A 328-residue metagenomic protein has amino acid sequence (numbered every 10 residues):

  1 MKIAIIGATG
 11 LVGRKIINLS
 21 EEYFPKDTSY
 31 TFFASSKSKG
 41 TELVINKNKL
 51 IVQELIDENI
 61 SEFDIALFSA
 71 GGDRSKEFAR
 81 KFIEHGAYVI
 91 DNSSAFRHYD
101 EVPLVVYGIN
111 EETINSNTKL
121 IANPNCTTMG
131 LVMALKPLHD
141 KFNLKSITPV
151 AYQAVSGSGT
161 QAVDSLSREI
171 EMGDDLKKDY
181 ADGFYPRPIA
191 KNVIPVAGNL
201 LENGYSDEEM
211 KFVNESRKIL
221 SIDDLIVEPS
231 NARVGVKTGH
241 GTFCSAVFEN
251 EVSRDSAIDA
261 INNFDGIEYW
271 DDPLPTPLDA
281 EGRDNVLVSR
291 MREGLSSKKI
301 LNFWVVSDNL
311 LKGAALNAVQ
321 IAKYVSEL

Functional and structural regions predicted by a protein language model:
M1-I189, I226, T276, A280 (+5 more regions): N-terminal Rossmann-like NAD(P) cofactor-binding subdomain of oxidoreductases, focused on the glycine-rich
I17, V213-R217, I258, N262: Generic solvent-exposed, charged/amphipathic alpha-helical segments that serve as macromolecular interface scaffolds
S36-S38, C126-T127, A151-S158, V193-L200 (+2 more regions): Glycine-rich beta-alpha junction loops
I121-G130, G204-V213, L310-N317: A glycine-rich, Thr/Ser-enriched phosphate-binding loop motif common to dinucleotide/cofactor-binding enzymes
P186, A190-V236: Oxyanion-binding "anion nests"
L225-L328: C-terminal active-site/capping subdomain that shapes the small-molecule cofactor and substrate pocket of enzyme
